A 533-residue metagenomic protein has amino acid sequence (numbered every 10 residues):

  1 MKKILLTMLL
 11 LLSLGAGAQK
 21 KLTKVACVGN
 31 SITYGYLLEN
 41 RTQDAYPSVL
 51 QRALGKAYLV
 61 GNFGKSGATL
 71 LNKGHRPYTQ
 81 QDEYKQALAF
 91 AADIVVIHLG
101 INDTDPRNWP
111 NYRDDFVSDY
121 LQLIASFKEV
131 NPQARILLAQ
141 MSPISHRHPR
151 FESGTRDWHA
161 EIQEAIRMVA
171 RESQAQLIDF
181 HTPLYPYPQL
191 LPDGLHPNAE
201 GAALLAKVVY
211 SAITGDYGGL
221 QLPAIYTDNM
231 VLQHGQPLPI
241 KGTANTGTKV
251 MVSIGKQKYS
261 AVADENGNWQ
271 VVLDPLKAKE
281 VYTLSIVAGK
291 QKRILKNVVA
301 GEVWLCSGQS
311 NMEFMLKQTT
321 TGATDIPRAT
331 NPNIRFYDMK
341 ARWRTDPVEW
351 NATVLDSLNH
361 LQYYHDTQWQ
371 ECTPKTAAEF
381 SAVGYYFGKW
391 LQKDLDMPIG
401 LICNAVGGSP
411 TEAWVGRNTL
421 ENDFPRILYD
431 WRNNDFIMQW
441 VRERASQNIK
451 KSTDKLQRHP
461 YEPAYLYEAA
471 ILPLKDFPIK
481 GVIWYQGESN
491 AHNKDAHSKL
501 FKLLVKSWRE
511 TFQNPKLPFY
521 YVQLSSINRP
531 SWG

Functional and structural regions predicted by a protein language model:
M1-K20: Bacterial Sec-dependent N-terminal signal peptides
K20, R52, Y78-G219, P463-G533: Alpha-helical cap/lid subdomain in secreted, periplasmic, or secretory-pathway luminal O-acyl-processing enzymes
K21-C27, I32-L121, L276, N297 (+7 more regions): Conserved SGNH/GDSL esterase-like catalytic core that processes O-acyl groups on lipids and polysaccharides
C27, Y337, R344-E379, K480-S489: Short, conserved helix/loop micro-motifs enriched in His/Cys and acidic residues
L59-G61, R135, Q174-Q176, Q221 (+3 more regions): Conserved beta-strand segments of alpha/beta enzyme cores
Q221-N229: Short, solvent-exposed loop/edge segments of extracellular or virion-exposed proteins
D228, Q236-I240: Structural beta-strand segments of beta-rich domains
K241-T324, D394-D396: Extended acidic/polar, glycine-enriched regions that form or flank non-catalytic beta-rich accessory modules
